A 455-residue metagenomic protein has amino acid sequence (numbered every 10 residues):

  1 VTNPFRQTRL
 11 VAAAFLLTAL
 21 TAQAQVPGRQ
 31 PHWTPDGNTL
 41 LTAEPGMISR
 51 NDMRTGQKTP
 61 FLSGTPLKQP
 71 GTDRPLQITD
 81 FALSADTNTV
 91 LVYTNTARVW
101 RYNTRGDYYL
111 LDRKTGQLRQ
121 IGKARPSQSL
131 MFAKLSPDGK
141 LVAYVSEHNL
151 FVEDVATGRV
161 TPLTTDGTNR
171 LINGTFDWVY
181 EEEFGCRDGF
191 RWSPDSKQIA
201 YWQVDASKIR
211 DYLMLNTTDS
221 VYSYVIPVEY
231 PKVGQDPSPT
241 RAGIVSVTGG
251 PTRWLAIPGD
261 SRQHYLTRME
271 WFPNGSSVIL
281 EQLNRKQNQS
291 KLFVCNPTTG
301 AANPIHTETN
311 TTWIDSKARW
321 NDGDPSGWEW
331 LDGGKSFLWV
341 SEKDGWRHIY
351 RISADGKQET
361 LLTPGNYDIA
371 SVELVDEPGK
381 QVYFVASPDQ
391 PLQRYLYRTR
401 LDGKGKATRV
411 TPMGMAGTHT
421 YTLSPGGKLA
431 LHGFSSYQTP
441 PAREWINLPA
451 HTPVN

Functional and structural regions predicted by a protein language model:
V1-A12: Bacterial N-terminal signal peptides that target proteins for export
P4-F5, T21-Q23: Intrinsically disordered, low-complexity regions enriched for glutamine and histidine
V11-T21: Bacterial N-terminal signal peptides
Q23-L429, S435-T439, I446: Beta-propeller folds
L448-H451: Short loop/turn segments immediately following beta-strands, especially the blade-tip and inter-blade linker loops
